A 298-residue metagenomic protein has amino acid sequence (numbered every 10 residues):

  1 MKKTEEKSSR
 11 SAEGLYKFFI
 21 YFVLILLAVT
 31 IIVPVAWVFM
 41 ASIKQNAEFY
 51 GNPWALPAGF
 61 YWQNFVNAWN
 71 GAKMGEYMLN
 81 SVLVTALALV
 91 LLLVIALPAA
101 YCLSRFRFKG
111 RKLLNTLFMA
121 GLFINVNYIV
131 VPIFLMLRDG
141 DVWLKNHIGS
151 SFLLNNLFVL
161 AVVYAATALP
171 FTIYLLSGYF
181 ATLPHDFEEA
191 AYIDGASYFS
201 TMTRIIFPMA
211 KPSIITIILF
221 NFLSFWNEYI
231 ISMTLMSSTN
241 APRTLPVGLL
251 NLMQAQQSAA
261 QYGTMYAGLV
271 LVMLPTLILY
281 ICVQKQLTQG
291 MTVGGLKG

Functional and structural regions predicted by a protein language model:
K2-G298: A hydrophobic, multi-pass inner-membrane permease signature
